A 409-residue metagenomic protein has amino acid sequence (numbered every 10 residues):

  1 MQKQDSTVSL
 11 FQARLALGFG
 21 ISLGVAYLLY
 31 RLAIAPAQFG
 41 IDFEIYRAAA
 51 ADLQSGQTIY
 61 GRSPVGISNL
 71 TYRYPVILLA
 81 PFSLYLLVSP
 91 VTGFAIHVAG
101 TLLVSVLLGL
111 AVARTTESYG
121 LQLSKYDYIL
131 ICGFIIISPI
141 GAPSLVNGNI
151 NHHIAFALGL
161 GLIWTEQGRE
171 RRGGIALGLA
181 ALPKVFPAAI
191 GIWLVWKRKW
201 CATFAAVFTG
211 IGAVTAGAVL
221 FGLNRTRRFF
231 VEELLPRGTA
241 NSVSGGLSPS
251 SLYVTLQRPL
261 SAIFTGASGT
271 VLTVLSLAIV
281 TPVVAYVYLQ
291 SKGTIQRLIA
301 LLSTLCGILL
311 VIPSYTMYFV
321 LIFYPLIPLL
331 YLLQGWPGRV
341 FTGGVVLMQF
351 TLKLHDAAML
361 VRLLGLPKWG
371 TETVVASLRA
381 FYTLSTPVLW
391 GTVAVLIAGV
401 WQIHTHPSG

Functional and structural regions predicted by a protein language model:
Q2-I163, W200-T316, G370-Y382, H406-G409: Primarily membrane-embedded glycan-assembly and transfer machineries that use lipid-linked glycans
F82-L86, W193, I327-P328: Short glycine/serine- and small hydrophobic-enriched flexible loop segments
A157-G161, G173, A180, G343-V346 (+1 more regions): Small-residue hotspots
G159-R171, Q334: Membrane-interface transmembrane helices that cradle and orient dolichyl/undecaprenyl
R172-L194, S303-V311: Membrane-interface alpha helices of multi-pass inner-membrane proteins
W196-F208, W336-T342: Membrane-interfacial entry segments at the cytosolic side of transmembrane helices
Y315-Q334: Hydrophobic/aromatic-rich transmembrane helices and adjacent perimembrane loops
L333-G409: Aromatic-enriched
